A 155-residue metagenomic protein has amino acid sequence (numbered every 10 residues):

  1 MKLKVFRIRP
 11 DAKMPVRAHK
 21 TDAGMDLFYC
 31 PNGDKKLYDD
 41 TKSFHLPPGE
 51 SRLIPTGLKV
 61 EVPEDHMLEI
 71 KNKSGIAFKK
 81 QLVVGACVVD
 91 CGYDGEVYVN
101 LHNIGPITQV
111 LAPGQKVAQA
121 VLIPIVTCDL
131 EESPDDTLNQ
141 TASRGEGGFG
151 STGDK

Functional and structural regions predicted by a protein language model:
M1-K155: DUTPase catalytic domain/fold
